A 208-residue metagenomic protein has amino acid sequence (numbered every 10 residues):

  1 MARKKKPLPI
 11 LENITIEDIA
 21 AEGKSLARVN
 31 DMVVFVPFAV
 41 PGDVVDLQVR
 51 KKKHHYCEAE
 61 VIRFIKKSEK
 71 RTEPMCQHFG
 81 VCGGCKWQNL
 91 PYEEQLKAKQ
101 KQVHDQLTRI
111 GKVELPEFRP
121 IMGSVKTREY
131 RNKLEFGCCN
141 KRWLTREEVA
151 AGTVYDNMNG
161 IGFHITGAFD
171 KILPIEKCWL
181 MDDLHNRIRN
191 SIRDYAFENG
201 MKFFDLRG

Functional and structural regions predicted by a protein language model:
A2-G208: Accessory RNA-recognition modules of RNA-modification enzymes
